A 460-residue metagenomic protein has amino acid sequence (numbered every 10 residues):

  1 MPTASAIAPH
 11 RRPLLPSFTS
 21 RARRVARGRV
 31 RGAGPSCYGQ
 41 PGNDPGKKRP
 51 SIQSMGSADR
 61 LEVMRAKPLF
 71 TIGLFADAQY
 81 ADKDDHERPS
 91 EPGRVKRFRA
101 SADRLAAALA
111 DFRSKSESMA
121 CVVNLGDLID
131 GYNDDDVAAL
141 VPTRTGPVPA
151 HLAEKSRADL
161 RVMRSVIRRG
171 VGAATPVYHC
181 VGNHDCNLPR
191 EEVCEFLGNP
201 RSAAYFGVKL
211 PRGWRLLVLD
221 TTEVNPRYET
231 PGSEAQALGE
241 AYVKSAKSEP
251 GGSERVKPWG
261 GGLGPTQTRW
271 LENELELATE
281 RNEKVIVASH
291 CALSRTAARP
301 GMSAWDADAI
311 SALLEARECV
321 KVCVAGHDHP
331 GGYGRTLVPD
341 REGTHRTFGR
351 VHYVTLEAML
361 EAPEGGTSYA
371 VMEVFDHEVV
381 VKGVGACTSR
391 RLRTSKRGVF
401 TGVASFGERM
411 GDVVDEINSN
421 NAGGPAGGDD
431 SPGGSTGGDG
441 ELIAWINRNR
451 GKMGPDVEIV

Functional and structural regions predicted by a protein language model:
M1-S17: N-terminal chloroplast transit peptides
A22-M55, S431: N-terminal organelle-targeting presequences
D44, R49-M55, A66-K67, A370-V460: A short C-terminal boundary segment appended to hydrolase-like catalytic domains
P45-M64, E91-V95, G131-R281, D306-V322 (+2 more regions): Extended active-site neighborhood of metal-dependent phosphoesterases/phosphodiesterases
D77, G126-D127, G182-N183, L219 (+2 more regions): Active-site glycine-centered loops adjacent to acidic/histidine catalytic or metal-binding residues that shape
A78, V287-L293, K321-G331: Histidine-centered catalytic micro-motifs
F112, S116-N133, G182, H290: Active-site beta-strand/loop signature of hydrolases that rely on acidic residues for catalysis
L275-T296: Short acidic, glycine-rich surface-loop motifs adjacent to enzyme active sites
